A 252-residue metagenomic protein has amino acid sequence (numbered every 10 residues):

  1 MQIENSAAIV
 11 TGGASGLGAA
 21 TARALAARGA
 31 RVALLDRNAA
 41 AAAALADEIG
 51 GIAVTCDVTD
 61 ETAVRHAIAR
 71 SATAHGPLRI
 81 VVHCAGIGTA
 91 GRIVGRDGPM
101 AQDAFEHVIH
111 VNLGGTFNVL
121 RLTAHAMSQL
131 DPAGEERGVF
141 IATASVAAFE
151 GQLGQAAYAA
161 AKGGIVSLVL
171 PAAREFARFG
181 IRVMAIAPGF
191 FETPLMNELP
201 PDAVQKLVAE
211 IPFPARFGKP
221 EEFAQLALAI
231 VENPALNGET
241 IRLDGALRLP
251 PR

Functional and structural regions predicted by a protein language model:
Q2-A33: Canonical Rossmann dinucleotide-binding motif of NAD(H)/NADP(H)-dependent dehydrogenases/reductases, specifically
A39, C56-A67, Q102: The beta1-alpha1 cofactor-binding region of Rossmann-like NAD(H)/NADP(H)-dependent oxidoreductases
I87, G98-N118, F140-I141, I165: Catalytic Tyr-X3-Lys loop
G88-E106, H125, Q129-G134, G154-A157 (+1 more regions): Conserved mid-core segment of classical short-chain dehydrogenase/reductases
L120, A161, V169: Active-site helix of classical SDR
D131, K219-L243, R248: C-terminal substrate-recognition "lid" of short-chain dehydrogenase/reductases
S145: Residue(s) in the substrate-gating loop at a strand-loop-helix junction that position the organic substrate next
A177, R182, L236-E239: Short, small/polar-rich loop/turn modules that mediate ligand/substrate recognition or access, typified
